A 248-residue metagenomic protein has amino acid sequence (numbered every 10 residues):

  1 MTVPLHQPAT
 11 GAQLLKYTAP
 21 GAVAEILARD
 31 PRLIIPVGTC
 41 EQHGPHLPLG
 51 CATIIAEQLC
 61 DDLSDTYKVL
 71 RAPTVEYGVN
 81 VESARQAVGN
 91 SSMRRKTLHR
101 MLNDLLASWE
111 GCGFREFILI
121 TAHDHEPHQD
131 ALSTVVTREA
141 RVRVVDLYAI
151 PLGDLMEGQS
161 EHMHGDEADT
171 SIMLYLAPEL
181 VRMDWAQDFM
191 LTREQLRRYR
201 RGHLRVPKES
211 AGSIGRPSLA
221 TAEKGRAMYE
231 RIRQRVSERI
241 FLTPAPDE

Functional and structural regions predicted by a protein language model:
M1-E248: Extended, histidine- and acidic-residue-enriched regions that form the cofactor-binding/catalytic faces
